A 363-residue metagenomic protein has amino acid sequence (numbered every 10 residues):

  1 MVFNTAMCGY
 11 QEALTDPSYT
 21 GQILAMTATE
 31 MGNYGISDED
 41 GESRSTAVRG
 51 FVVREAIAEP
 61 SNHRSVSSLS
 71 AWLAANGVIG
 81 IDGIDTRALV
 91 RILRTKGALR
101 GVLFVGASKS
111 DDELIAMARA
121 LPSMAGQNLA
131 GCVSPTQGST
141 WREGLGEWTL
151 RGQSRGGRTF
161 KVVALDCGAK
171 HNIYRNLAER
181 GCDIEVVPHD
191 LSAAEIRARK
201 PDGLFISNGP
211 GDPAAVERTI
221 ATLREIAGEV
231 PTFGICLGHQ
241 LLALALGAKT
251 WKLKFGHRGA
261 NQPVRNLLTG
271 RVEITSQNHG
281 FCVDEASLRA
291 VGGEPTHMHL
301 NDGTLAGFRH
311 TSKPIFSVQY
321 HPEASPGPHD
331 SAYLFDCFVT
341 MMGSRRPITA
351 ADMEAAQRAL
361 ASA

Functional and structural regions predicted by a protein language model:
M1-A194, A198-R199, P213, E323-Y333 (+1 more regions): RNA-binding accessory domains that recognize and position tRNA/RNA substrates
A56, G209, F281, K313 (+1 more regions): Flexible loop residues that form catalytic and substrate-binding hotspots at small-molecule/glycan-binding clefts
I79, K161, P231-F233, K249 (+1 more regions): Proline-centered loop/turn at the N-terminus of a beta-strand
K161-L165, T275-S276, F316-Y320: Active-site-proximal beta-strand elements of phosphoester/diester hydrolases
A198, D202-G203, S207-C282, G327-C337 (+1 more regions): Cysteine-nucleophile active-site neighborhood
G270-K313, A356-A363: Catalytic beta-strand/loop cores that center a nucleophilic Ser/Cys/Thr and support acyl-enzyme chemistry
